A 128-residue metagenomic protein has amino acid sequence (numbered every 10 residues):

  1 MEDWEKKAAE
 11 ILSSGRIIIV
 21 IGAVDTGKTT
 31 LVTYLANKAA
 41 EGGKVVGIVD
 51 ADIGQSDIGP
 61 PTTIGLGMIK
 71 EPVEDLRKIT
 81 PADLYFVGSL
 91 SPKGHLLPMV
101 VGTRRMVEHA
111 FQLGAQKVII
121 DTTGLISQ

Functional and structural regions predicted by a protein language model:
E2-I21, G43, G47-V118, I126: Nucleotide-state-sensitive switch-loop elements of NTP-binding domains
V24: The conserved Walker
K28: Conserved lysine of the Walker
L31, L35: Hydrophobic positions on the alpha1 helix immediately C-terminal to the Walker A/P-loop
A40: Gly/Ala-rich phosphate-binding loop of Rossmann-like dinucleotide-binding domains, activating on the conserved
T122: Walker B catalytic acidic pair
